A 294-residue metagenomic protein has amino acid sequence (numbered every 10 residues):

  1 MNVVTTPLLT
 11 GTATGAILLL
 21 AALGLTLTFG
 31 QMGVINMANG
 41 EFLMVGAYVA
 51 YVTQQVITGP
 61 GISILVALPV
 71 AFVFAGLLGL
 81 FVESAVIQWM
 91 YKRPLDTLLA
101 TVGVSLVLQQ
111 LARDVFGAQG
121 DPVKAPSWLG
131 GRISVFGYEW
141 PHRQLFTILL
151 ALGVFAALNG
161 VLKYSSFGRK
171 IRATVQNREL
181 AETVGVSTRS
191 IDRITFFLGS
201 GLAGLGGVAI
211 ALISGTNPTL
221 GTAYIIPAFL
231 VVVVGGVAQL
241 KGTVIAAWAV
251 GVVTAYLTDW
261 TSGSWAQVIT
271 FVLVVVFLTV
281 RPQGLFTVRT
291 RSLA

Functional and structural regions predicted by a protein language model:
M1-A21, V49, I57, G61-A67 (+7 more regions): Membrane-interfacial amphipathic/re-entrant helices at transmembrane-helix boundaries
N2-G11, W140, V161-S166, D192-V232 (+1 more regions): Inter-helical junctions in multi-pass inner-membrane proteins, predominant in energy-converting antiporter-like
V4-T53, F81-D96, V234-L240: Single transmembrane alpha-helix segments in multi-pass membrane proteins
A21-L25, A38-I57, L78, V82 (+6 more regions): Hydrophobic alpha-helical segments within and immediately flanking transmembrane helices of multi-pass membrane proteins
E41-Y48, Q88-R113, G221-V233, A249 (+1 more regions): Pore- or pathway-lining transmembrane helices of multi-pass membrane proteins that form conduits for solutes/ions
P60-V104, L111, A157, I245-V250 (+1 more regions): Alpha-helical transmembrane segments within multi-pass membrane transporters and channels
W89, P94-Y164, I191-I194, Y256 (+3 more regions): Transmembrane helix-bundle core of multi-pass membrane transporters and related energy-transducing complexes
E139-T216, L240-A246: Helix-loop-helix "hairpin" substructures at the membrane interface of multi-pass membrane proteins
